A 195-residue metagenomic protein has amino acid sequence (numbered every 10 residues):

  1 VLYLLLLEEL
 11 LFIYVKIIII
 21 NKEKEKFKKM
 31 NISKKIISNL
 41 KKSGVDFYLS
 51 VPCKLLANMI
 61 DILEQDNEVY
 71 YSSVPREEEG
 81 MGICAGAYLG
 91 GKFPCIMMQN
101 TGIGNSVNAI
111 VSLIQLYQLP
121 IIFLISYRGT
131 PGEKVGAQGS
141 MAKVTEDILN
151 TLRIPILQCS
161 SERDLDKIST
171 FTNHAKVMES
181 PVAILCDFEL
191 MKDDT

Functional and structural regions predicted by a protein language model:
E9-K29: Short, Lys/Arg-enriched N-terminal segments with co-localized hydrophobic residues within the first ~10-30 amino acids
F27-T195: Thiamine diphosphate
